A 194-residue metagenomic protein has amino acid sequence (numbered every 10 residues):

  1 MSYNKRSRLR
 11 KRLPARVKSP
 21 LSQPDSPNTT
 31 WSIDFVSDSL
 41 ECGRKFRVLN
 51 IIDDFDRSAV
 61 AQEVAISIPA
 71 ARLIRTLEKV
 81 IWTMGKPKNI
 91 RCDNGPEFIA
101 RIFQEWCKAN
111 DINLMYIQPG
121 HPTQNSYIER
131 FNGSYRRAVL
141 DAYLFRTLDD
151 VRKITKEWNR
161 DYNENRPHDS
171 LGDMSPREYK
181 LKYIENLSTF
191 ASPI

Functional and structural regions predicted by a protein language model:
M1-T30, H121, S175-Y183: Basic, flexible linker segments flanking DNA-binding modules in nucleic acid-interacting mobile-element proteins
T30-V60, I66: An active-site-proximal beta-strand-loop segment
D34, D53, D93, N125 (+2 more regions): Acidic active-site catalytic centers that drive phospho-/nucleotidyl reactions and related ester hydrolyses
L40, R44, Q62-M84: Active-site beta-loop-alpha junctions of metal-dependent nucleic acid enzymes, especially the RNase H-like/DDE
S58-Q62, M115-I117, D141: Short small-residue beta-strand/loop micro-motif enriched in glycine and branched aliphatics
L77, M84-A100, G172-R177: Acidic/histidine-rich, metal-coordinating catalytic segments
C92-N94, A100-E105, L114-R137, T147-K156 (+1 more regions): RNase H-like two-metal-ion nuclease catalytic core shared by retroviral integrases and related mobile-element nucleases
N110-I112, S134-I194: C-terminal domain-tail junction helix/linker
